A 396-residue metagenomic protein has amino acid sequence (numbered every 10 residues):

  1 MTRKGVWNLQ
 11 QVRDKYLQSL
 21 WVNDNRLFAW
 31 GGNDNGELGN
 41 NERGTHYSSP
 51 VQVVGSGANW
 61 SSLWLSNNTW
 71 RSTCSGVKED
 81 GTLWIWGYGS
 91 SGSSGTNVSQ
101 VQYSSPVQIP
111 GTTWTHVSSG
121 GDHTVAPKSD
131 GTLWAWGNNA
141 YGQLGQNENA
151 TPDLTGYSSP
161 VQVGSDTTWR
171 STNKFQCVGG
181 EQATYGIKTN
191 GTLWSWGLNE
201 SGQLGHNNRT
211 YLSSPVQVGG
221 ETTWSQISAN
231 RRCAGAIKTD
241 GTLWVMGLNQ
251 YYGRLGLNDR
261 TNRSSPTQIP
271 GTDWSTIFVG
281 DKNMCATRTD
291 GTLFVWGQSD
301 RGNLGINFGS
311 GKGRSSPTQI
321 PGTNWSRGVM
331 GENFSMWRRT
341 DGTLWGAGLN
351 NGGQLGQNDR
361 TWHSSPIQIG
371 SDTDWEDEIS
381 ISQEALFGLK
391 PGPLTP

Functional and structural regions predicted by a protein language model:
M1-D24, F28, I379-P396: Enriched but not universal
S19-L20, A29, S62, S72-G76 (+13 more regions): Conserved core positions of repeat-based scaffolds
F28-S48, W86-S105, G137-S158, W196-S213 (+3 more regions): Short glycine/serine- and acidic-residue-enriched loop/turn motifs that recur at repeat junctions
G32-D34, E79, Y88-S90, D122 (+14 more regions): Short loop/turn segments immediately following the C-termini of beta-strands
E79-L83, S105, P110, S129-T132 (+7 more regions): Thr-biased low-complexity repeat/linker tracts and other Thr-enriched repetitive architectures
T115, K174-F175: Repeated scaffold domains used in trafficking and secretory/extracellular systems, primarily beta-propellers
